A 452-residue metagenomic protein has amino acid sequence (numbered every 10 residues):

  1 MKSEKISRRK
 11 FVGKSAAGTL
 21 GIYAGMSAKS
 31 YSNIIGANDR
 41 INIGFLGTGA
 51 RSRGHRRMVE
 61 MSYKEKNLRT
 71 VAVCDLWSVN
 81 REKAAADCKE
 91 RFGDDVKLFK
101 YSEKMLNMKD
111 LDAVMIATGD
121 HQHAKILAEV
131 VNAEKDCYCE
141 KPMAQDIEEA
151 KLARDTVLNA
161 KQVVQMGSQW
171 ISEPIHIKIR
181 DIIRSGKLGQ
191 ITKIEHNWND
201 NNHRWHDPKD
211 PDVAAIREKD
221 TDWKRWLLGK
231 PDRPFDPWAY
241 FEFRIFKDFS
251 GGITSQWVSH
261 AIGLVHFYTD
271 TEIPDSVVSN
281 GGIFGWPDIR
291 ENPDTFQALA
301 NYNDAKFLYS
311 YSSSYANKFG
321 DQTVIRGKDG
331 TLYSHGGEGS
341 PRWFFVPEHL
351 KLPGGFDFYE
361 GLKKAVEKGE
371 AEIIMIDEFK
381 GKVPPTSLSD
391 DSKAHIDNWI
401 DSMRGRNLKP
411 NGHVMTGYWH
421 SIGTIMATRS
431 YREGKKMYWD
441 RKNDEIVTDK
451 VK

Functional and structural regions predicted by a protein language model:
M1-C139, E148-V163: N-terminal glycine-/serine-/threonine-rich beta1-alpha1-beta2 phosphate-ribose binding loop of Rossmann-like
K14-T19, Y23, A28, G54 (+6 more regions): C-terminal helical cap and adjacent loop that interface with cofactors, partners, or active-site loops
G47, K187-W205, E218-F235, D275-F284 (+2 more regions): NAD(P)-dependent dehydrogenases' Rossmann-like dinucleotide-binding region
W77-N80, F99, G119-Q122, M143-Q145 (+4 more regions): Short, solvent-exposed turn/loop segments enriched in Gly/Ser/Thr/Pro and often Arg
D136, A144-D220, R225: A contiguous active-site-proximal alpha/beta segment in oxidoreductase catalytic domains
Q162, D207-D210, E242-G251, K380-G381: Flexible glycine/proline-enriched surface loops and loop-helix/loop-strand junctions
E173-H196, P208-D212, L227-G229, F246-D248 (+3 more regions): Oxidoreductase and adenylate-handling cofactor-binding alpha/beta cores
L299-D304, R326-G327: Active-site beta-strand termini and strand-to-loop segments that position acidic
